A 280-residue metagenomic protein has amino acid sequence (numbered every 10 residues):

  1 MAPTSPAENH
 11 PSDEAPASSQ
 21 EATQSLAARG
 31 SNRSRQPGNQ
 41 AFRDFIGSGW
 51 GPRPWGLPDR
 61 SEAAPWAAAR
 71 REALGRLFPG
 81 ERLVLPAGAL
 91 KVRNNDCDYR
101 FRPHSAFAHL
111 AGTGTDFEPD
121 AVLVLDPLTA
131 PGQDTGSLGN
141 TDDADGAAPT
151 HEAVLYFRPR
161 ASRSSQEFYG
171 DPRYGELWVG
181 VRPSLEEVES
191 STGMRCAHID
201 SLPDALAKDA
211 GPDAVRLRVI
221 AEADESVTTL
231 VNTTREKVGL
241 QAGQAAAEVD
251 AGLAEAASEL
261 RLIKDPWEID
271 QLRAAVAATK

Functional and structural regions predicted by a protein language model:
M1-K280: A composition/biophysics-driven feature that prefers long, compositionally simple stretches
